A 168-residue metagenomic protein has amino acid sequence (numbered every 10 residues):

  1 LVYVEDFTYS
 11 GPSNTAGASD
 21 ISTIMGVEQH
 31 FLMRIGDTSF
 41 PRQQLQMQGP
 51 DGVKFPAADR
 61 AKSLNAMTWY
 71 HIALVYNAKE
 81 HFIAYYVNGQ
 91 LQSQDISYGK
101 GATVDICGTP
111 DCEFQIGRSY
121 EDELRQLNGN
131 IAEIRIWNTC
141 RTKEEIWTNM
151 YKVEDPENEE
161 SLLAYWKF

Functional and structural regions predicted by a protein language model:
L1-F168: Extracellular glycan-associated modules
